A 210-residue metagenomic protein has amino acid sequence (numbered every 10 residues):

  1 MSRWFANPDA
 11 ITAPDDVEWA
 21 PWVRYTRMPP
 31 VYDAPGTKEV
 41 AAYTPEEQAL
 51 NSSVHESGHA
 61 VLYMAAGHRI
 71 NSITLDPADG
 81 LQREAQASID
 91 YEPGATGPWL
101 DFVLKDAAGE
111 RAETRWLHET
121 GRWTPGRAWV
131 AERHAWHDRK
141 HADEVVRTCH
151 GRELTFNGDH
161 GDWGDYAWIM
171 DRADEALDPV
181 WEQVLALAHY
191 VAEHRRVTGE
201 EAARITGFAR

Functional and structural regions predicted by a protein language model:
S2-R210: Soluble catalytic regions of large protease machineries
